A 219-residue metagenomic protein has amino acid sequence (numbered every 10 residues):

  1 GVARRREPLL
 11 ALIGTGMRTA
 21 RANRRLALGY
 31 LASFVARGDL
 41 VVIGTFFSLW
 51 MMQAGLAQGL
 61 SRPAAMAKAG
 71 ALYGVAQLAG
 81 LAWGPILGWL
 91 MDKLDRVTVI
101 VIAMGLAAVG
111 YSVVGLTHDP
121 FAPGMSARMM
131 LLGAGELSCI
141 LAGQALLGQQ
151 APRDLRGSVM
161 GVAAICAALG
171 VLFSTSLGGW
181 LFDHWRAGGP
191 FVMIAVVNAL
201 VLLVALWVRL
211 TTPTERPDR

Functional and structural regions predicted by a protein language model:
G1-L31, R219: Juxtamembrane intracellular "pre-TM" segments in multi-pass secondary transporters
M52, L90-M91, G179-R186: Interfacial helix-cap and linker-helix signal at transmembrane-aqueous boundaries of multi-pass secondary transporters
A57-L78: Loop-to-transmembrane helix entry
M66, R153-A163: Loop-to-transmembrane helix entry/capping segments in MFS-fold secondary transporters and related SLC/MFSD carriers
A82-R96, F182: Helix-to-loop junctions at the C-terminal end of transmembrane segments in multipass secondary transporters
G105-D119: C-terminal ends and interior cores of transmembrane alpha-helices in multi-pass membrane transporters/permeases
S138-A151: Intracellular juxtamembrane helix-capping segments at the cytosolic ends of symmetry-related transmembrane helices
W180-N198: A membrane-interface helix-boundary motif in multi-pass transporters
